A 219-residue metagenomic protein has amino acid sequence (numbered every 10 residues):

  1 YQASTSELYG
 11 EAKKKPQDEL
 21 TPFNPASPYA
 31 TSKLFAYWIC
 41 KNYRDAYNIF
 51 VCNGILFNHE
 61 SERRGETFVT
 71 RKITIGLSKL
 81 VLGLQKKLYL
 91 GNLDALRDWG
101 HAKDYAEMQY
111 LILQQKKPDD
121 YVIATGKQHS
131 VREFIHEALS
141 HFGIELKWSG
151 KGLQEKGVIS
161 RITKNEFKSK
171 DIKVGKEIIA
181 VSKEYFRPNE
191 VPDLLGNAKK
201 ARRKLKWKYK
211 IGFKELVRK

Functional and structural regions predicted by a protein language model:
Y1-T5, G54-L56: SDR active-site strand-loop-helix element
A3, L20, A26, Q85 (+1 more regions): Short coil/loop residues immediately preceding or within conserved phosphate-binding loops of NTP-utilizing enzyme
A3-S4, Q17, V181, G196: A conserved hydrophobic position in a structured secondary element of the catalytic/binding core that shapes
T5-E7, K13, D94, A198: Short, small-residue-rich loop/turn micro-motifs
E7, N58, H129: PG/GG-rich flexible active-site loop of Rossmann-like NAD(P)H-dependent oxidoreductases, especially the SDR superfamily
E7-N53, S61-R64: Catalytic helix-loop patch of NAD(P)-dependent Rossmann-fold dehydrogenases
F57-E60, L96: A short, flexible beta-alpha/helix-coil linker loop
R64-K72, G76-K219: C-terminal substrate-binding subdomain of Rossmann-fold SDR/epimerase-dehydratase oxidoreductases
